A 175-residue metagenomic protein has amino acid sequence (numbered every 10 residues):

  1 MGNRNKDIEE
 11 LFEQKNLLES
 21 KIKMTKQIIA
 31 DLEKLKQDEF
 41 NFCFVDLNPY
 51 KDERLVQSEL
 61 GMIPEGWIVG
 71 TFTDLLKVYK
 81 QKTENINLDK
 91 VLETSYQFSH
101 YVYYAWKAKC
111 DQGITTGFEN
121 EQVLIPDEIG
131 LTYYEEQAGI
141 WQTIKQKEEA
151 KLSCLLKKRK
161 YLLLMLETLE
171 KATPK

Functional and structural regions predicted by a protein language model:
M1, A105-Q146: Specificity-determining recognition surfaces
M1-R4, P64, Q97, L124-P126: Proline-rich low-complexity regions
G2-F42, Y50-T83, L131, Q137-K175: Non-catalytic DNA-recognition/assembly elements of restriction-modification systems
I29-D31, V91-L92, N120-V123, C154-L155: Juxtamembrane/interface motifs at transmembrane-helix termini
D46, Y50, K109-G113, L169: A short secondary-structure junction motif
D46-D52, Q57, M62-E65, L88 (+4 more regions): Generic structural "secondary-structure junction" signal
I68-Y103, C110-N120: Low-complexity, Lys/Gly-biased intrinsically disordered segments
